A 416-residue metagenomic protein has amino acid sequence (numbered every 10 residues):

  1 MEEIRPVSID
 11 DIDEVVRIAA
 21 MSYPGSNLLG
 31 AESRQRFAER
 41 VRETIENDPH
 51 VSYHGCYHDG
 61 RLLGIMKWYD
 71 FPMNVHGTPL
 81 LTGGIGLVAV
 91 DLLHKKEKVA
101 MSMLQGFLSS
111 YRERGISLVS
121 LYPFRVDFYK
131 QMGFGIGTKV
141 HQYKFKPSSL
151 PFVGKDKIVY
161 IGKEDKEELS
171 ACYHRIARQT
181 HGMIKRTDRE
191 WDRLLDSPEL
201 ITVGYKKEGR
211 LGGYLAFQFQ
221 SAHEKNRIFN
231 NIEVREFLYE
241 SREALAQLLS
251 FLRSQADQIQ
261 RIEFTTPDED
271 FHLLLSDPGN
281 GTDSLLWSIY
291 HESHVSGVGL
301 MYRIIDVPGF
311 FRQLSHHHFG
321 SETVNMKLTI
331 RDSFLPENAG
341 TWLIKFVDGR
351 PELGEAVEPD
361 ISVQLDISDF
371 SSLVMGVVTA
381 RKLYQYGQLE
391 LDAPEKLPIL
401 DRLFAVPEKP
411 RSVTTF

Functional and structural regions predicted by a protein language model:
E2, P6-I9, A20, P24-S26 (+1 more regions): Intrinsically disordered, low-complexity, positively biased terminal segments
A19, N27-M73, H181-T202, F311-H318: Active-site rim helix/loop that mediates acceptor-substrate recognition in acyltransferases
G55, R61-F71, G84, A89 (+1 more regions): Conserved beta-strand in the GNAT
M73-I85, K95, A222-N231: A conserved beta-turn-beta hairpin within the catalytic core of GNAT-like acetyltransferases that forms part
L87-V90, K96-S109, S241-R253: Conserved acetyl-CoA-binding loop-helix of GNAT-fold acetyltransferases
E113-S117, P123-H141, Q247, E269-L286: Conserved active-site alpha-helix within GNAT-family acetyltransferase domains
V140-K157, S170: Contiguous, non-catalytic segments that form substrate-binding/exosite surfaces or channel walls
